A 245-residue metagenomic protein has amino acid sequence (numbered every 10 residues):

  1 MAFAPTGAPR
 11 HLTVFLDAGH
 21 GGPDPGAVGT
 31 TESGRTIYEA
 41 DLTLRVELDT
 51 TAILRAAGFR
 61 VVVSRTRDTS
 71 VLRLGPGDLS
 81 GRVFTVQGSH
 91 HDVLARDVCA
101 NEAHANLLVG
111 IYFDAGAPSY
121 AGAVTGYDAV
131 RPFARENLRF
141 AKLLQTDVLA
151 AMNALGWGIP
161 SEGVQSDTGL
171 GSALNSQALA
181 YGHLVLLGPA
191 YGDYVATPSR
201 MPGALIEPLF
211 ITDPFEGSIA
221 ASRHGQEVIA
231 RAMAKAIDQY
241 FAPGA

Functional and structural regions predicted by a protein language model:
M1-V14: N-terminal pre-catalytic segment of deacetylase/amide-hydrolase enzymes
F3-T6, I37-A245: Active-site-proximal helix/loop segments of hydrolytic enzymes
H11-T36: Short glycine-rich His-centered loop
